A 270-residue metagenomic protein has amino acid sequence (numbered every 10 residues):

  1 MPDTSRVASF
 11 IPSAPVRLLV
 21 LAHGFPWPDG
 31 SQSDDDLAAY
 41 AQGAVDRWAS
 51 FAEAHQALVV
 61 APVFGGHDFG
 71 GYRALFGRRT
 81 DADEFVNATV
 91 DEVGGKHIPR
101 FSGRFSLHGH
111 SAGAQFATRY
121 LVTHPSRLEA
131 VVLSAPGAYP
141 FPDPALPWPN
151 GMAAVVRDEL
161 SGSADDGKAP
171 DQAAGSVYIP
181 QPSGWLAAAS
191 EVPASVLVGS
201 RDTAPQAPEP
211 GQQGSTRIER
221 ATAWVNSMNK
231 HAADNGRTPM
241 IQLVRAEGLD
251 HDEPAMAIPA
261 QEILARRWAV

Functional and structural regions predicted by a protein language model:
A14-D35: Short beta-strand element of the alpha/beta-hydrolase
S33-V59: Short amphipathic alpha-helix adjacent to the substrate-entry channel of hydrolases
H55-F69: Conserved alpha/beta-hydrolase
R73-I98: Alpha/beta-hydrolase active-site loop
P99-S111: Alpha/beta-hydrolase fold nucleophile elbow
A114-P125: Short glycine-enriched nucleophile-adjacent loop and the immediately C-terminal alpha-helix near the catalytic center
A130-D234: The feature captures the conserved acid-bearing segment of alpha/beta-hydrolase catalytic domains
A194-L197, V225-V270: C-terminal catalytic histidine-bearing segment of alpha/beta-hydrolase fold enzymes
